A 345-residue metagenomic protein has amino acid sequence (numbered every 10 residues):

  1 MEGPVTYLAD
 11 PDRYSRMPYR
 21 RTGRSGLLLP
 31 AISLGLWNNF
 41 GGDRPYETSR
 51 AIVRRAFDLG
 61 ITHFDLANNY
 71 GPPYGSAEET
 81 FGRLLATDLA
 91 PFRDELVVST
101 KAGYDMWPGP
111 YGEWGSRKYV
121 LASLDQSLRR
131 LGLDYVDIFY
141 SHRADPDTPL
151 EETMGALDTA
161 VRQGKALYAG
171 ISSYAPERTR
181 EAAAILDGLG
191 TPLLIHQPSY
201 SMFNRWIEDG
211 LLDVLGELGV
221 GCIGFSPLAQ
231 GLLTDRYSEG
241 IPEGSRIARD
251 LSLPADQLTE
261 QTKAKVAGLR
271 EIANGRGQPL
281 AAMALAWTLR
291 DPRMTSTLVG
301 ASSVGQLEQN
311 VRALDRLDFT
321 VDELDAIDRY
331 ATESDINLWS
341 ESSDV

Functional and structural regions predicted by a protein language model:
M1-L96: N-terminal binding-site loop/beta-alpha segment at the start of enzyme catalytic domains that lines or forms
E2-R16, A144-A331, V345: Beta/alpha (TIM)-barrel catalytic core signal, keyed to glycine-rich beta->alpha loops juxtaposed to Asp/Glu that bind
G23-G41, S99-G112, Y135, Y140: N-terminal small/glycine-rich loop or linker at the start of catalytic domains across soluble metabolic enzymes
L27-I32, G60-T62, A90-L96, L133-D137 (+5 more regions): Short, well-ordered coil/turn segments that N-cap beta-strands
D43-F57, G115-L131, T179-A183: Short, acidic/polar
R44-T48, S76, T80, Y111-A122 (+2 more regions): Alpha-helix N-cap and loop-to-helix initiation/capping positions
L89, D125-D134, G277: Phosphate/pyrophosphate-binding loops at sites that engage ATP/ADP/AMP, CoA/4′-phosphopantetheine, polyphosphate
L128-T148: Active-site groove signature of glycoside hydrolases
